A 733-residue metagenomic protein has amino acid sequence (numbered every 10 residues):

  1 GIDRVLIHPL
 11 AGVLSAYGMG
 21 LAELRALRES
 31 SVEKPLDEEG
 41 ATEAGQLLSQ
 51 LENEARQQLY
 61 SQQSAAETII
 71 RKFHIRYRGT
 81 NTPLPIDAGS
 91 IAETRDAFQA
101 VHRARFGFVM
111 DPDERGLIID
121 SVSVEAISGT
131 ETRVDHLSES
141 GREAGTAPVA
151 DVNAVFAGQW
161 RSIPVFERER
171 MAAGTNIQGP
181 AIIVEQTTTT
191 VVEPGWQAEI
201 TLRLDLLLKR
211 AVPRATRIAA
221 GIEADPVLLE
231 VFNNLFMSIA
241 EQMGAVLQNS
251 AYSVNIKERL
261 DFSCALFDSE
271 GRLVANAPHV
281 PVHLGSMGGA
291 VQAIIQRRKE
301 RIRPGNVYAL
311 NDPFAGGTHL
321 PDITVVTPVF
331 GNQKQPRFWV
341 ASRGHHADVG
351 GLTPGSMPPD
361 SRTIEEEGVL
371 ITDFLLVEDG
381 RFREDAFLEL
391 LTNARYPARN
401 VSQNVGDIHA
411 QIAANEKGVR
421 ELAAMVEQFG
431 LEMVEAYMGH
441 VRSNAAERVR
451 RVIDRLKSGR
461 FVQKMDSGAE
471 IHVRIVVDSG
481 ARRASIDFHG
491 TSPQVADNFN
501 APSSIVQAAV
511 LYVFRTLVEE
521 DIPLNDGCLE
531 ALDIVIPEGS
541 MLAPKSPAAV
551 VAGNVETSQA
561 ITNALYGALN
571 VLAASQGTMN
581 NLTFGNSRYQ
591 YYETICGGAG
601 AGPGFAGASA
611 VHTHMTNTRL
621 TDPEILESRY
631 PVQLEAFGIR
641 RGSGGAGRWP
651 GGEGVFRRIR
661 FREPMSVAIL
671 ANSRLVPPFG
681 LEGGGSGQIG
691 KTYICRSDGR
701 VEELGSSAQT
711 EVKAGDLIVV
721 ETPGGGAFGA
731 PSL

Functional and structural regions predicted by a protein language model:
G1-L733: C-terminal, non-catalytic interaction/recognition modules in large multi-subunit enzymes and RNPs
